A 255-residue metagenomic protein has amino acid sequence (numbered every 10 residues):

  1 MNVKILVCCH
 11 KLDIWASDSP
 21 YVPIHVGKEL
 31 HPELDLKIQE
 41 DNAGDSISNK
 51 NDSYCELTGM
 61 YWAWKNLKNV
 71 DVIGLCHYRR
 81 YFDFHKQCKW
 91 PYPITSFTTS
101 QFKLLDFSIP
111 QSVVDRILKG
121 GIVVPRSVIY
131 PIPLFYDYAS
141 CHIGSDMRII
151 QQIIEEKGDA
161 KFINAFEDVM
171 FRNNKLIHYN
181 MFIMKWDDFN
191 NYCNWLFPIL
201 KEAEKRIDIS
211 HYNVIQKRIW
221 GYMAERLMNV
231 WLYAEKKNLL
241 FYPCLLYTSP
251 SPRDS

Functional and structural regions predicted by a protein language model:
M1-S249: ER/Golgi luminal nucleotide-sugar-dependent glycosyltransferases, focusing on the catalytic module
P250-S255: A short, hydrophobic C-terminal helix/tail in secreted or cell-surface proteins
